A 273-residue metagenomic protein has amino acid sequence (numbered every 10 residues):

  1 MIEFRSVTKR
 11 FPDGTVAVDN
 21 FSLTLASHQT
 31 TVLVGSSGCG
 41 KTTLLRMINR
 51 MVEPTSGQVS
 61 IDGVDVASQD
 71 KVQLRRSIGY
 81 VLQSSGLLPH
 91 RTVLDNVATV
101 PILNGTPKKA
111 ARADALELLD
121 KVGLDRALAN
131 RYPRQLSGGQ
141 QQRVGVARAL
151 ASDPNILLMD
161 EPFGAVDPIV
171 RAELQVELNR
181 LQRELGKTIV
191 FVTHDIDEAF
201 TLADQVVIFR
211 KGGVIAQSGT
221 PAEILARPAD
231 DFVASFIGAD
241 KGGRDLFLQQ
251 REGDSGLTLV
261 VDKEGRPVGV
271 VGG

Functional and structural regions predicted by a protein language model:
N49: Helix-to-loop junction immediately C-terminal to a conserved catalytic motif
D65-G79, L103, K108-K109: ABC ATPase NBD coupling module
L94-I102, R112, L116: Short helical segment in ABC ATPase nucleotide-binding domains corresponding to the A-loop/adjacent helical element
K109-A127: Conserved ABC ATPase "signature" region
Y132-L136, Q140-Q142: Conserved ABC ATPase signature
A151-N155: A short, proline-enriched helix->beta-strand linker immediately N-terminal to the Walker B motif in ABC-type P-loop
L157-E161: Catalytic Walker B motif of ABC-type/P-loop ATPase nucleotide-binding domains
